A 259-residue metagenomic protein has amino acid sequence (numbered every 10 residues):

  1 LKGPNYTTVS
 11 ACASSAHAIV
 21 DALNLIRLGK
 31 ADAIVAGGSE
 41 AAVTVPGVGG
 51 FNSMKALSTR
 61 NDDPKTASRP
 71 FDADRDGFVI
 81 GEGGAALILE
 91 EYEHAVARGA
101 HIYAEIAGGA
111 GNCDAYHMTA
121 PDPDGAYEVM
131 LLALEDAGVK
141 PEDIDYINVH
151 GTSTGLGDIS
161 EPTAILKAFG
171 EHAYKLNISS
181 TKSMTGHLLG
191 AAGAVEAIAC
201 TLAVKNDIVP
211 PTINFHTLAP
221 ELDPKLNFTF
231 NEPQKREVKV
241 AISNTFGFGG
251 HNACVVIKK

Functional and structural regions predicted by a protein language model:
L1-D21, K30, S53-V79, A164-A194: Conserved catalytic cysteine-centered active-site region of acyl-thioester-dependent Claisen-condensing enzymes
P4-E40, V79-A100, H187-V209, L226 (+1 more regions): Active-site-proximal alpha-helical scaffold in enzymes
N5-S10, A31-S39, H101-G109, E142-V149 (+2 more regions): Beta-strand segments within the central parallel beta-sheet cores of soluble alpha/beta enzyme folds
S15, A22, F51, I88 (+5 more regions): Conserved small-residue
A18, V129-A137, A164, A168 (+2 more regions): Stable alpha-helical structural segments in soluble proteins, enriched in small hydrophobic residues
D62-A137, Y146: Condensing-enzyme catalytic core mediating Claisen C-C bond formation in acyl metabolism
A115-A126, T152-F169, L188-V195, P224-F228: Short glycine/threonine-rich loop-to-helix capping motif typified by GTGT followed within a few residues by an Asp-Pro
V139-D143, Y174, D223-K259: Flexible, low-complexity linker/loop segments at domain and module junctions
